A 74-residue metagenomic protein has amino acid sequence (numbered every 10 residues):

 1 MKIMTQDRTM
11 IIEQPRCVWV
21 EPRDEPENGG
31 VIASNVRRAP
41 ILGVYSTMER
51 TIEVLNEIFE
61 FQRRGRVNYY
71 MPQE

Functional and structural regions predicted by a protein language model:
M1-E74: Eukaryotic intrinsically disordered, low-complexity regulatory linkers and tails enriched in Ser/Thr/Pro
